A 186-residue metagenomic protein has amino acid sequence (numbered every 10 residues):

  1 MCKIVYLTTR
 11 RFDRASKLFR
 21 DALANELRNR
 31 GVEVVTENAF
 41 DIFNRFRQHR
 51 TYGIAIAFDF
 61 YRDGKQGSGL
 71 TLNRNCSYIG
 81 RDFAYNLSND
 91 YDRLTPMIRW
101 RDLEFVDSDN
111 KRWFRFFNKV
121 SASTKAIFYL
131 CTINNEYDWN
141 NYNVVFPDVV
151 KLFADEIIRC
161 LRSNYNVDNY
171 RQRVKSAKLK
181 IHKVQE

Functional and structural regions predicted by a protein language model:
C2-K3, L7-R10, N38-Y85, S108-N134: Active-site microenvironments of hydrolase-like enzyme catalytic domains
C2-T36: A domain-level signal for caspase-like cysteine endopeptidase catalytic cores and their zymogen-processing architecture
V5-Y6, A55, K65, F105-Q185: Active-site-adjacent mobile loop/cap segments within catalytic or ligand-binding domains
S16, R20, A24, F43 (+3 more regions): Extracytoplasmic/secreted envelope proteins and their assembly/folding machinery, especially bacterial periplasmic
A22-E33, N86-M97, E156-V167: Structured segments of extracytoplasmic/periplasmic soluble domains in secreted or envelope-associated proteins
T36-A39, D102-E104: A generic structural motif
Y78-D107: Active-site-adjacent substrate-binding region of metalloamidase/peptidase-like peptide-processing proteins
